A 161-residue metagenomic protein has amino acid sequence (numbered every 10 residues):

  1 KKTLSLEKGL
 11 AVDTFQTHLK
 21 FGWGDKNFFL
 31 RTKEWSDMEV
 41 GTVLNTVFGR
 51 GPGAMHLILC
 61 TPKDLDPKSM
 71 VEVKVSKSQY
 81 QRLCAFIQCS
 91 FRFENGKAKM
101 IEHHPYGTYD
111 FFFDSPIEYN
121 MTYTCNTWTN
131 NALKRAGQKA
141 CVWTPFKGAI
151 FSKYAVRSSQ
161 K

Functional and structural regions predicted by a protein language model:
K1-K74: Glycine-rich catalytic cores of cysteine/serine-nucleophile enzymes that process amide/ester linkages in cell-envelope
D66-S76, F111-N120: Second-shell loop/turn segments in exported
M70, K74-G96: Internal catalytic-core helix/loop-beta-alpha segment that presents or stabilizes conserved functional determinants
C89-K161: Activation targets extended, charge/polar-rich intrinsically disordered C-terminal tails
